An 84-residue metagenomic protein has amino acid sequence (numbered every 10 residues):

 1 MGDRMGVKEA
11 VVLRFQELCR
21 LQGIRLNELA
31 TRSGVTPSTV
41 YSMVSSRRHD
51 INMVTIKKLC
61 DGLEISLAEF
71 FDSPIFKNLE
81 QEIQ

Functional and structural regions predicted by a protein language model:
M1-R25: A short, Lys/Arg-rich alpha-helix, primarily the initiator
G2-M5, E17, S42, F71-Q84: Short, charged recognition helix plus adjacent turn of helix-turn-helix-like nucleic-acid-binding domains
C19, A30, C60: The alpha-helix within a helix-turn-helix
G34-D50: Recognition helix of helix-turn-helix/homeodomain-like DNA-binding domains that insert into the DNA major groove
R47-D61: Short, basic-rich loop-to-helix N-cap that marks the start of a DNA-contacting helix
D61-D72: Intrinsically disordered, low-complexity basic tails/linkers immediately adjacent to helix-turn-helix/homeobox/MYB/SANT
